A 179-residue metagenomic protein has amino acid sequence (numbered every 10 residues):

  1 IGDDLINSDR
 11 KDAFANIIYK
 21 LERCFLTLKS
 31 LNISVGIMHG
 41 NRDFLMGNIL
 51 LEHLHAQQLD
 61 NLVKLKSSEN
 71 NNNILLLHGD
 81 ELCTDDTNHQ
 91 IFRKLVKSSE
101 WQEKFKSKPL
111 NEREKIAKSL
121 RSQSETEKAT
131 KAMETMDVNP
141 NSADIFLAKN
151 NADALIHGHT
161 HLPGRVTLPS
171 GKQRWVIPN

Functional and structural regions predicted by a protein language model:
I1-E69: Core catalytic region of metal-dependent phosphoesterases/phosphodiesterases, especially metallo-beta-lactamase-like
D3-N7, E81, L162: Short, glycine/acidic-enriched loop or turn micro-motifs at the edges of active sites
S8, K66-S68, D85, Q123 (+1 more regions): Surface-exposed loop/turn and secondary-structure junction residues enriched for glycine/proline
I17-K20, T135-N139: Soluble or luminal CAZymes and related metallo-dependent hydrolases
Y19, M46-L59, Q90-Q102, L162-V166: A short, terminal or domain-edge coil/loop segment
Q57-D60, N71-L75, D80, D86-I91 (+1 more regions): Conserved beta-sheet core of the metallophosphoesterase superfamily
L77-V138: Active-site-proximal loop/helix segment associated with metal-binding centers of metalloenzymes
